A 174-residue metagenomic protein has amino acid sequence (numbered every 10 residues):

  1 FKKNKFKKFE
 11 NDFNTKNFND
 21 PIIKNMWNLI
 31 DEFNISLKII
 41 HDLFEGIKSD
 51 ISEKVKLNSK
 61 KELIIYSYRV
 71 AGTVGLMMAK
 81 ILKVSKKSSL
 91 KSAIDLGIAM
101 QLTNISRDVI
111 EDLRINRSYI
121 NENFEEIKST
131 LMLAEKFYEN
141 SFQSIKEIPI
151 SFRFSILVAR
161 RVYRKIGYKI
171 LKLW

Functional and structural regions predicted by a protein language model:
K2-M100, S106-W174: Catalytic cores of Mg2+-dependent Asp-rich isoprenoid enzymes
